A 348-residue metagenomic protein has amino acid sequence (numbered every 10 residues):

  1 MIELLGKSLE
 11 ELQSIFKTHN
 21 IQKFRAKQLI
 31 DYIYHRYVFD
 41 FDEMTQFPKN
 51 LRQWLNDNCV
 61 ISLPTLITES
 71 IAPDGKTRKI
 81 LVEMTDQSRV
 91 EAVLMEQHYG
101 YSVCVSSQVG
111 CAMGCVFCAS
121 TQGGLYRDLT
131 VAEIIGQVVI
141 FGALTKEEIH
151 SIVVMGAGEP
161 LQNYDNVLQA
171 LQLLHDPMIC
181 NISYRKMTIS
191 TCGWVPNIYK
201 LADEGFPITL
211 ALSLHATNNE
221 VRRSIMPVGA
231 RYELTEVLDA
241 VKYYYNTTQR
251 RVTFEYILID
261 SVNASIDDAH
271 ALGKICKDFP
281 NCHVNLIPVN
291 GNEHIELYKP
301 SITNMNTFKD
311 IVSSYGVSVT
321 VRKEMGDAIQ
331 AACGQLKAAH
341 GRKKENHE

Functional and structural regions predicted by a protein language model:
M1-S88, K242-R250, L258-E348: Auxiliary Fe-S-binding modules of radical SAM enzymes
S70-A72, S106-S107, S120, S190 (+1 more regions): Short linear Ser/Thr-Pro motifs
T85, E96-H98, G193, G205: A generic beta-sheet turn/junction motif
R89-L94: A short loop-to-beta-strand scaffold at the N-terminal edge of the catalytic core in hydrolase folds
E96-E133: Canonical Radical SAM [4Fe-4S] cluster-binding loop centered on the CxxxCxxC motif and its immediate flanking residues
Q122-S151: Conserved alpha-helical substructure of the radical SAM core
G142-S151, G156-G316, R322: Conserved AdoMet/S-adenosylmethionine-binding subsite of the radical SAM
